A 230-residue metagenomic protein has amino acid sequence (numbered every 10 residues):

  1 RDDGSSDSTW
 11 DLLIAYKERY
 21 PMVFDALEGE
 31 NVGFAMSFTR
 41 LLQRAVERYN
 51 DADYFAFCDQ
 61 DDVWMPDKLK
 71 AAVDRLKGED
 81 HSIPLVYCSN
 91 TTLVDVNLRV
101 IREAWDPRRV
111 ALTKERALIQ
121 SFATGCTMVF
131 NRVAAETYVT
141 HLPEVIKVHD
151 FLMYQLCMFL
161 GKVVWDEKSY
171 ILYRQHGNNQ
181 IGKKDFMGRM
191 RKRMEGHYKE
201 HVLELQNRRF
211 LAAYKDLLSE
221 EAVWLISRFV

Functional and structural regions predicted by a protein language model:
R1-F186: Nucleotide-sugar donor-binding/catalytic module of glycosyltransferases that assemble extracellular/cell-envelope
V139-T140, V145-I146, L152, L172-V230: C-terminal subregions of glycosyltransferases and related glycan-biosynthesis enzymes
